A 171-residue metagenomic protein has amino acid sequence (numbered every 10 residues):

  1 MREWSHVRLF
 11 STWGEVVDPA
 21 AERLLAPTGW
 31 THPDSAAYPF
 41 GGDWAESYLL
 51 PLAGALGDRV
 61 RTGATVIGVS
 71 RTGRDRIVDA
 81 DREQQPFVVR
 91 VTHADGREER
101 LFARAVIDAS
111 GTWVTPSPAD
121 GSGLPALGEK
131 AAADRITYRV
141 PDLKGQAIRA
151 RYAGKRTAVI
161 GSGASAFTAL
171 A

Functional and structural regions predicted by a protein language model:
R2-E3, W13-G14, T72-D75, V114 (+1 more regions): Short aromatic-enriched loop/helix-cap "lid" or pocket-rim segments at secondary-structure transitions that line
R2-S11, L101-A103, D108, A171: Internal hydrophobic scaffold segments of catalytic domains
E3-S47, R139, L143-Q146: Glycine-rich active-site loop/strand segments that organize a redox cofactor
W4, A55, R61, K130-A133: Short, well-ordered coil/turn elements that cap or connect secondary structure elements
F10-G14, R23-L24, R82-Q84, R90 (+2 more regions): Short, surface-exposed linear patches
P27-T28, D75-V78, E129-D134: Alpha-helix boundary/capping detector
T31-T115: Feature captures the FAD/FMN-dependent oxidoreductase FAD-binding
G41, D108-A171: Glycine-rich dinucleotide-binding loop and its adjacent helix/turn
